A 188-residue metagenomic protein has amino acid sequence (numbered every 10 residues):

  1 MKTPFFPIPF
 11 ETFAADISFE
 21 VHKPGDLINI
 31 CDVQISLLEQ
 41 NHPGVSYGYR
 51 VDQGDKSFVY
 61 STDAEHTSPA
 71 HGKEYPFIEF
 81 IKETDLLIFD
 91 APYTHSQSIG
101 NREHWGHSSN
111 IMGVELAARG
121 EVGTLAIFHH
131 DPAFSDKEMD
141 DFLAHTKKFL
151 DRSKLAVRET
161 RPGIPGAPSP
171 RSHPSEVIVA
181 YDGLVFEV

Functional and structural regions predicted by a protein language model:
M1-V59, E65-A70, F77-I78, D136-V188: Binuclear metal-dependent hydrolase catalytic cores
V59-A64, I88-A91, L125-H129, V179-D182: Active-site neighborhood of phospho(di)ester-bond hydrolases with catalytic His/Asp-centered motifs
A70, Q97-G106: Glycine/threonine-rich flexible loop motifs
E74-F77, G113: Acidic, amphipathic alpha-helical patches
T84: An anion/phosphate-binding loop that grips the pyrophosphate of nucleotide cofactors and donors
H95-S96, F134: Short glycine-rich, flexible loops that bind phosphorylated cofactors or substrates
E103-G120: Glycine-rich S-adenosyl-L-methionine
G120-L125, H173-S175: A short helix->loop->beta-strand "cap" motif at the edges of active sites that frequently abuts
